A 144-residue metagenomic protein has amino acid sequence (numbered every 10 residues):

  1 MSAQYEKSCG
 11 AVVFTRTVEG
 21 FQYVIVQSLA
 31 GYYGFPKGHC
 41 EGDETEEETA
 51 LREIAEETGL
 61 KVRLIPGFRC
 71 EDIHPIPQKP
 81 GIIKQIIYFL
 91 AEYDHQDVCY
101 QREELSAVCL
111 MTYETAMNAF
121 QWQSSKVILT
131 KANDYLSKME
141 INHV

Functional and structural regions predicted by a protein language model:
M1-Q22: Conserved N-terminal beta-strand and adjoining loop/helix that marks the start of the Nudix/MutT-like hydrolase domain
F14-V18, C40, K79-G81, M139: Short acidic/polar alpha-helix capping motifs at helix-coil junctions
V24-Q27: Short, acidic/hydrophobic/Gly-rich beta-strand patch recurrent on exposed beta strands that often constitutes part
L29-Y32: Short connector loops/turns at beta-strand edges and beta->alpha or beta->beta junctions
G34-K37: A short gly/proline-enriched turn/hairpin at secondary-structure junctions
H39-I128: Unchanged
K131-M139: C-terminal alpha-helix
